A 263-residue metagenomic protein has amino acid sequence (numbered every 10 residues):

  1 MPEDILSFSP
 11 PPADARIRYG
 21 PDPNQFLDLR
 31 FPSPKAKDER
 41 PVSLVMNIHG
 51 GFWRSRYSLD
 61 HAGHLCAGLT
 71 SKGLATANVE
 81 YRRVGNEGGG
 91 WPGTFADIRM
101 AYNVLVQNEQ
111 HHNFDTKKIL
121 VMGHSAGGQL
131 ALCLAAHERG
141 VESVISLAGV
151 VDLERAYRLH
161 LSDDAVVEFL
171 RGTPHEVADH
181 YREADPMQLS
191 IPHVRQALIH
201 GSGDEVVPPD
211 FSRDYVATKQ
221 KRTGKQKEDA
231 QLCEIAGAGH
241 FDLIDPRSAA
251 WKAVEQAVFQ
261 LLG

Functional and structural regions predicted by a protein language model:
M1-D38: N-terminal cap/lid segment of alpha/beta-hydrolase-fold proteins
E39-G50: Short beta-strand element of the alpha/beta-hydrolase
L59-A77: Short amphipathic alpha-helix adjacent to the substrate-entry channel of hydrolases
G90-Q110: Alpha/beta-hydrolase active-site loop
G123-C133: Glycine-rich nucleophile elbow surrounding the catalytic serine of serine-hydrolase chemistry
C133-V177: Hydrolase active-site cap/lid region
P192, L198-H200, D204: Short beta-strand/loop motif that positions the catalytic acidic residue of the alpha/beta-hydrolase fold
V206, R213-G263: C-terminal catalytic histidine-bearing segment of alpha/beta-hydrolase fold enzymes
